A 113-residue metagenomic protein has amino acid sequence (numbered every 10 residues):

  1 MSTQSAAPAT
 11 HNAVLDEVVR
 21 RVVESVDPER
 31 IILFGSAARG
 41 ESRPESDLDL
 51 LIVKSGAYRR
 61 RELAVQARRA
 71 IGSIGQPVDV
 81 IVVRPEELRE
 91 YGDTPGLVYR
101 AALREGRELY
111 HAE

Functional and structural regions predicted by a protein language model:
M1-R30, R39-P44, K54-E113: Catalytic core of pol beta-like nucleotidyltransferases
S36: P-loop (Walker A) phosphate-binding loop of NTP-binding proteins
D49-V53: Short beta-strand->loop micro-motif that forms the acidic, two-metal-ion catalytic signature in nucleotide-processing
